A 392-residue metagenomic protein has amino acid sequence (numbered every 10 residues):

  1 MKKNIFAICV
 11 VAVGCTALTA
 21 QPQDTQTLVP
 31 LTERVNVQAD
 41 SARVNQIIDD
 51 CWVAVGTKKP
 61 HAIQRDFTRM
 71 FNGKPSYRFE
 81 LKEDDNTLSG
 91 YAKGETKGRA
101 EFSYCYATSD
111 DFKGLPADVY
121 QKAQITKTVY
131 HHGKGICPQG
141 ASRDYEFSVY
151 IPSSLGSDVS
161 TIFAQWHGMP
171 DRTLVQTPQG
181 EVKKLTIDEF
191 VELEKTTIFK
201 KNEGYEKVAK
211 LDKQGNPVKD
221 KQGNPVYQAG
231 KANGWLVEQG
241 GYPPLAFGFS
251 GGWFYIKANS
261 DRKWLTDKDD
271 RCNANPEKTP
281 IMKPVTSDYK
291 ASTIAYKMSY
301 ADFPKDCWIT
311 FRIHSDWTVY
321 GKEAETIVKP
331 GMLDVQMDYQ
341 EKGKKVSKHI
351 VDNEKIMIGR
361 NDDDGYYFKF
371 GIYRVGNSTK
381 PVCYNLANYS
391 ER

Functional and structural regions predicted by a protein language model:
M1-Q23: Bacterial Sec-dependent N-terminal signal peptides
P22-E206, D212-K213, K219-R392: Low-complexity, Ser/Thr/Pro/Gly-rich disordered linker/stalk regions
